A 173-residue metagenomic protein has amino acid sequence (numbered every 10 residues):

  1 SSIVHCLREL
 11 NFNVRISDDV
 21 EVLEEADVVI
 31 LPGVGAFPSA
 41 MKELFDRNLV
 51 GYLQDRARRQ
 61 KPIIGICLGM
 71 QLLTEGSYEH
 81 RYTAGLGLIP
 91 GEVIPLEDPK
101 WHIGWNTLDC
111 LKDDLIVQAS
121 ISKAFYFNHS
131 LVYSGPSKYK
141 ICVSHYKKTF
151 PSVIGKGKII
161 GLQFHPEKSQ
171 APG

Functional and structural regions predicted by a protein language model:
S1-P62, L68, E92-I94, P172: N-terminal beta1-alpha1 cap of cysteine-dependent amidohydrolase-like domains
L23, Q118-A119, I154: Short, flexible hinge/linker loops that cap or flank conserved catalytic cores
G33-V34, L68, S130, F164-P166: Glycine-rich His-Gly loop
C67, Q71-L73: Glycine-rich nucleophile elbow surrounding the catalytic serine of serine-hydrolase chemistry
E75-K148: Pocket-forming structural segment of enzyme catalytic cores
V132-G173: C-terminal and late-domain segments of enzyme folds
